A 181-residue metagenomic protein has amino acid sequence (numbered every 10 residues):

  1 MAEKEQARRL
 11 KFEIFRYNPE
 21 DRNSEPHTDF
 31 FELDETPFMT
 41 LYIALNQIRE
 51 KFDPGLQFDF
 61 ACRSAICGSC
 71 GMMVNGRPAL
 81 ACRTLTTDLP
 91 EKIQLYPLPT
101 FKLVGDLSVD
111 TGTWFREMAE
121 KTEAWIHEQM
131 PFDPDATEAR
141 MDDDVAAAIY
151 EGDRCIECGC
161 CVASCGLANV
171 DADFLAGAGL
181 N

Functional and structural regions predicted by a protein language model:
M1-E3, E50-F60: Charged, amphipathic alpha-helical segments
E5-F12: Short structural boundary motif marking the start of a folded domain
K11, T28, E50-D53: Beta-strand-dominated extracellular/periplasmic modules and repeats in secreted or surface-exposed proteins
I14-E20: Short polar catalytic/cofactor-binding loops
H27-T40: Short, contiguous acidic and Ser/Thr-rich linear segments
F38-P54, I93-N181: Ferredoxin-type iron-sulfur electron-transfer modules in oxidoreductases and energy-metabolism complexes
L56-T87, E151-V170: Local cysteine-cluster metal-coordination motifs and their immediate loop/turn environment, predominantly Fe-S cluster
D88-K92: Extracellular interaction modules
